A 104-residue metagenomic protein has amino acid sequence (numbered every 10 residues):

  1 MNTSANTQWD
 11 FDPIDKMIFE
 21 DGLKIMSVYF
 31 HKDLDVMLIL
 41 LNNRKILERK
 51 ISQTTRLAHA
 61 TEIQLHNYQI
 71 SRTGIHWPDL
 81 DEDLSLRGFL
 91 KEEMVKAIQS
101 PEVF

Functional and structural regions predicted by a protein language model:
M1-F104: Motif-centric detector for short Cys/His coordination patterns
